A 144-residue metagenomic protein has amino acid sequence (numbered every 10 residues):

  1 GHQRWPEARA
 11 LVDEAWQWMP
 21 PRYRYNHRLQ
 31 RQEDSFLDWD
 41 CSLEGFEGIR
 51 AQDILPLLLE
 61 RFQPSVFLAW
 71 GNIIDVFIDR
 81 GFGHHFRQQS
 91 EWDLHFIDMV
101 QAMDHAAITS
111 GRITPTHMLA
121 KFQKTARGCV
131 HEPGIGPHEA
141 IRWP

Functional and structural regions predicted by a protein language model:
G1-Y25: Conserved class I S-adenosyl-L-methionine
N26-E33: Charged, amphipathic alpha-helical linkers/stalks
E33-P144: Rossmann-like AdoMet/SAM-dependent catalytic core
